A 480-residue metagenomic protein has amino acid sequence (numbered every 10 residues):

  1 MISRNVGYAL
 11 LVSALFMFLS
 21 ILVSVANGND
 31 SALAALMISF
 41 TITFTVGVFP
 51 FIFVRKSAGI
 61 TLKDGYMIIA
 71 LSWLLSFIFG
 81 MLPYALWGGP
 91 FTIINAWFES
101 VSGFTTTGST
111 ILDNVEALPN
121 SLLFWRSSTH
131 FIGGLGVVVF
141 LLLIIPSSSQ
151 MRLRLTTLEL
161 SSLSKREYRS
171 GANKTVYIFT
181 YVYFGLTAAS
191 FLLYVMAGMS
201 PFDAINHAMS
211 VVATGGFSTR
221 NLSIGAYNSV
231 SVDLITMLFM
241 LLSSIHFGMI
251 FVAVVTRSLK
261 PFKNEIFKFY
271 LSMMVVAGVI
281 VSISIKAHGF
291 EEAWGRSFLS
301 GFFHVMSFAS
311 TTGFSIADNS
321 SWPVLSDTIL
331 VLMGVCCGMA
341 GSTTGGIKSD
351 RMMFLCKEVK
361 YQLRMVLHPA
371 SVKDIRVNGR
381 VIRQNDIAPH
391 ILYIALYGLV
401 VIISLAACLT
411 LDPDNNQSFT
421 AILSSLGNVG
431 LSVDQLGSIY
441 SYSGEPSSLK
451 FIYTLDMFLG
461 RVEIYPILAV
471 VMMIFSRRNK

Functional and structural regions predicted by a protein language model:
M1-K480: Membrane-proximal intracellular helices of multi-pass ion channels
